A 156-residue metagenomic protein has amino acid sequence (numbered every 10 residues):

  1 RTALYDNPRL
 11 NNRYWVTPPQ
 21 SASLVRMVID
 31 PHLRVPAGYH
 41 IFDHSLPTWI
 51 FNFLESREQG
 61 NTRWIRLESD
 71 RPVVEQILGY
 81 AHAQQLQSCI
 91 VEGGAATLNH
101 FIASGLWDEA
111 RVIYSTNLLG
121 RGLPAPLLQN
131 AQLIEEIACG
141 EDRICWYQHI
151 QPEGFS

Functional and structural regions predicted by a protein language model:
R1-S156: Enzymes that bind and transform nitrogen-containing heteroaromatic metabolites
